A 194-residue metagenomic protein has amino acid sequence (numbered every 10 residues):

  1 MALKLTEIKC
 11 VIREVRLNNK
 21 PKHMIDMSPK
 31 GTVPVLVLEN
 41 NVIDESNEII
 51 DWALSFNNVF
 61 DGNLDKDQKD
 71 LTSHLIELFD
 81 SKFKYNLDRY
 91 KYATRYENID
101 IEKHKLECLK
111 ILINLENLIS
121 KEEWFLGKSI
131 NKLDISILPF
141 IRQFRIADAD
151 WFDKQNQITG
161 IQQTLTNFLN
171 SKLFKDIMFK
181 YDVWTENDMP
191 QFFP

Functional and structural regions predicted by a protein language model:
M1-K110, N114, S120-E123: GST-like domain detector, emphasizing the conserved glutathione-binding G-site in the N-terminal thioredoxin-like
E7-K9, E97, F144-F152: Short helix-capping/linker segments at secondary-structure and domain boundaries
E14-R16, I177-W184: Acidic carboxylate-rich catalytic motifs and surrounding loops in phosphoryl-/glycosyl-chemistry enzymes
I99-I101, E123-L126, W151-N156: Residues lining hydrophobic/aromatic ligand-binding pockets adjacent to catalytic sites
K103-E107, I111, Q155-N170: Extended, well-ordered alpha-helical scaffold segments
N117-K128, L173-M178: Surface-exposed helix-capping loop/turn segments at secondary-structure junctions
F125-D150, F168: GST superfamily/GST-like fold recognition
Y181-P194: Acidic/histidine-enriched, glycine/proline-rich intrinsically disordered or flexible terminal extensions
